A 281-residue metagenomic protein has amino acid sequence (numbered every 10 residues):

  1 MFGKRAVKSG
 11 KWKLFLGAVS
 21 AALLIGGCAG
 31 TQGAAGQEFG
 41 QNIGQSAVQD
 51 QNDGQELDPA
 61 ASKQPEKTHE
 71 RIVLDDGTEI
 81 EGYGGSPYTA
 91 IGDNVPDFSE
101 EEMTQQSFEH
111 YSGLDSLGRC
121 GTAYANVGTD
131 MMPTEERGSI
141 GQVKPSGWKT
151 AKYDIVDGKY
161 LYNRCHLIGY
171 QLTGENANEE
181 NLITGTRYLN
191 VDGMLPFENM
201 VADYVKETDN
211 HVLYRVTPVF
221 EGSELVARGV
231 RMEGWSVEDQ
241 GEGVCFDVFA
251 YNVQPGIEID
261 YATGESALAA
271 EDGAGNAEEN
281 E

Functional and structural regions predicted by a protein language model:
M1-G10: N-terminal Lys/Arg-rich, disordered targeting/topogenic segments
V7, L14, Q45-S46, Q55 (+1 more regions): Intrinsically disordered, low-complexity repeat segments enriched in small/polar residues
K11-A21: Sec-dependent N-terminal signal peptides
L24-G27: C-terminal motif of bacterial Sec signal peptides marking the signal peptidase cleavage site
Q32-E100: N-terminal, intrinsically disordered, polar/charged segments of Gram-positive cell-envelope systems that serve as
F98-E281: Domain-level detector of nuclease and nuclease-like folds in predominantly extracellular/periplasmic contexts
